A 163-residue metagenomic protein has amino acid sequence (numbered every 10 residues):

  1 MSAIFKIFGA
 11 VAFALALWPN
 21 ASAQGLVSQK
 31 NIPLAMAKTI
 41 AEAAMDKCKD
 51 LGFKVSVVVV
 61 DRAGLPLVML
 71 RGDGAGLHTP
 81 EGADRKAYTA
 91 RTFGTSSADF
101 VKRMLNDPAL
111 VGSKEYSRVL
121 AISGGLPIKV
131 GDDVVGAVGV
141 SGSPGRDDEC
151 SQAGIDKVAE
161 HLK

Functional and structural regions predicted by a protein language model:
M1-I4: N-terminal secretory signal peptides that target proteins for export/translocation
K6-N20: Bacterial N-terminal signal peptides
A23-K163: Flexible, solvent-exposed loop/hinge segments and secondary-structure transition points
